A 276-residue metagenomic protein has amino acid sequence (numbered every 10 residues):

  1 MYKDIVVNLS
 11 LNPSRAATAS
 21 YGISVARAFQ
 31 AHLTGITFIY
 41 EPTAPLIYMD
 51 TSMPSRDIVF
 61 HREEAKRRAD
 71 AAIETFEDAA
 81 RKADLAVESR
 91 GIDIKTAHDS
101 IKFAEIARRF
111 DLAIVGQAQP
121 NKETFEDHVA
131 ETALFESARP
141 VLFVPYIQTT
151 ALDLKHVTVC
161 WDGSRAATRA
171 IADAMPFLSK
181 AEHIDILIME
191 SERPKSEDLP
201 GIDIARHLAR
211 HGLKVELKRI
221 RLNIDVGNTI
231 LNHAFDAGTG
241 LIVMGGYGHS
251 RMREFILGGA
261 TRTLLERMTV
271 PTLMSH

Functional and structural regions predicted by a protein language model:
M1-I58, E136, D153-I220, T239: Small/aliphatic-rich secondary-structure junction motif
P13, R62-E63, D93-T96, Q119-N121 (+1 more regions): Short histidine/acidic/glycine/proline-rich micro-motifs that form metal- and phosphate-coordinating active-site loops
T18, D99, E126-D127, A167-A170 (+2 more regions): Amphipathic coiled-coil/heptad-repeat helices and related helical stalk/stem segments that mediate oligomerization
T18, G22, F76, F103 (+3 more regions): Aromatic/hydrophobic pocket-lining residues that form π-stacking "cages" and hydrophobic walls in ligand
S24-A28, K102-T150, H233-H276: Gly/Ser-rich helix-loop-strand patches that form or flank binding pockets for ribonucleotide-derived cofactors
Y40, E77-A113, R210-I242, G248-R251 (+1 more regions): Structural beta-alpha unit
S55-A71: A short acidic, glycine-rich active-site loop that binds or catalyzes chemistry on phosphate/adenosine moieties
F76, R81-K82, A86, T124-P145 (+1 more regions): P-loop/Walker A phosphate-binding loop and immediately adjacent motor/lid segment at beta-alpha junctions
